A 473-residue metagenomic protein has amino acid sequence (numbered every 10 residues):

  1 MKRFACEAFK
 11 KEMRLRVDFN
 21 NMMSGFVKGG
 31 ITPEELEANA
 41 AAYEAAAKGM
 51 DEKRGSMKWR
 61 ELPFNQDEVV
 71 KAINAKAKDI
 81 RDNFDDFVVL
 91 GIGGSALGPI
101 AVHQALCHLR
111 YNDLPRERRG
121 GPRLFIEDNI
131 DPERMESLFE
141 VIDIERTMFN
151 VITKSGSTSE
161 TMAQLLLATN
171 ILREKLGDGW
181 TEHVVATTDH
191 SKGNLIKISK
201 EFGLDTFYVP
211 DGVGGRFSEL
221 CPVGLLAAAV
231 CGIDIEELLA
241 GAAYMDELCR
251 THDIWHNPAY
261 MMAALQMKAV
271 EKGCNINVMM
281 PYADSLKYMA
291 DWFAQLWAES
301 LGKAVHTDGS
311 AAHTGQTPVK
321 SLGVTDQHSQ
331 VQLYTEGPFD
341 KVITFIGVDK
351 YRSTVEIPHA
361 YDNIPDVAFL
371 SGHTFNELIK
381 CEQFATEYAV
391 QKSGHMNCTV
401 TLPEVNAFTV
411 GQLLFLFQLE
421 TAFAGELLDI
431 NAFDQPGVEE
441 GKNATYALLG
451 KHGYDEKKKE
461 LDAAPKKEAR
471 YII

Functional and structural regions predicted by a protein language model:
M1-R81, H359-P365, F369, K457-K467 (+1 more regions): Extended, charge-enriched "interface" segments that sit outside catalytic cores
M50-K53, A72-D85, L138-T147, L265-N275 (+1 more regions): Glycine-rich phosphate/diphosphate-binding loops that line cofactor/substrate pockets in enzymes
R60, V69, V88, F125-E127 (+6 more regions): Hydrophobic/aromatic beta-strand patches that form the interior of the parallel beta-sheet core in alpha/beta enzyme
K78-H252, A447: Glycine-rich phosphate-binding loops that contact phosphosugars or nucleotide phosphates
P122, D205-G212, T314-G315, V367-S371 (+1 more regions): Short beta-alpha connecting loops at secondary-structure transitions that line or flank enzyme active sites
K175-T344, D349-R352, G437-I473: Active-site phosphate/pyrophosphate-binding segments
H313, V319-N406: Helicase-primase coupling helices
T386-L449: C-terminal helical cap and adjacent loop that interface with cofactors, partners, or active-site loops
